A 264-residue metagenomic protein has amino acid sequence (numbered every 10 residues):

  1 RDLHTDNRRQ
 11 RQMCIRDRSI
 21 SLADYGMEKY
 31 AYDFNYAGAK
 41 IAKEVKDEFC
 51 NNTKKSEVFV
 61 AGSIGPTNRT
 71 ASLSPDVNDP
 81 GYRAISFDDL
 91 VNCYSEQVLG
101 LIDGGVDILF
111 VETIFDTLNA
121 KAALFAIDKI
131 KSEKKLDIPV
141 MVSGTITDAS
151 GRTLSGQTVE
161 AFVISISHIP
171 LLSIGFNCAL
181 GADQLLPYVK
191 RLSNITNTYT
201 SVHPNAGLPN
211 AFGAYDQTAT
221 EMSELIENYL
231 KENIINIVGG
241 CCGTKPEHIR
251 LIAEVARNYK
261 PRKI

Functional and structural regions predicted by a protein language model:
R1-R11, I15: Single conserved hydrophobic/aromatic residue that forms the stacking wall/gate of nucleotide- or nucleobase-binding
D17-Y25, T53-D89, L136-T153, T198-G213: N-terminal small/glycine-rich loop or linker at the start of catalytic domains across soluble metabolic enzymes
Y25-E44, F87-S95: Glycine-rich anion/phosphate-binding loops
A42, L101, L109, I174 (+2 more regions): Conserved, mostly hydrophobic/aromatic
I85-G100, L154-S165, T218-Y229: Short, acidic/polar
L90, Y94, D107-D116, L172-L180 (+1 more regions): Catalytic beta/alpha-barrel core
F115-K135, G181-T196, K245-I252: Active-site-adjacent beta->alpha loops and helix N-cap segments on the catalytic face of soluble alpha/beta enzymes
T147-L154, I166-I237, R250-R262: Catalytic-face loop-and-helix region of soluble metabolic enzyme cores
